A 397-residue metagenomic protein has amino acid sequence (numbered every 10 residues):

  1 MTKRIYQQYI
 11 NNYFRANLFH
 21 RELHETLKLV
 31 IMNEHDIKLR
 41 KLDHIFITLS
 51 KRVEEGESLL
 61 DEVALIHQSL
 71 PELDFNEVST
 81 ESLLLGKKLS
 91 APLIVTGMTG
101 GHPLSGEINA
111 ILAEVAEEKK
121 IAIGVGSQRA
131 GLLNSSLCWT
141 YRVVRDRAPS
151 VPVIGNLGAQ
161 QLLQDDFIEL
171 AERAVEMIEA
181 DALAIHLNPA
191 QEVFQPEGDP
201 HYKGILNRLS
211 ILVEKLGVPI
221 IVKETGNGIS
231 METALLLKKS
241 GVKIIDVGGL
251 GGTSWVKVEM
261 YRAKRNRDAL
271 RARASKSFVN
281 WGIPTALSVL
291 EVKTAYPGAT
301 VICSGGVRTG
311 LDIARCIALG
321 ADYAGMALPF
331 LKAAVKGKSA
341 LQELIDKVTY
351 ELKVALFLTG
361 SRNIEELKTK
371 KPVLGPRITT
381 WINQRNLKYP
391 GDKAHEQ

Functional and structural regions predicted by a protein language model:
L27-L85, L89, V373-Y389, K393-H395: An N-cap/entry alpha-helix motif that binds or orients negatively charged groups
L85-A130, N134: Active-site cofactor/substrate anionic-group-binding motifs, chiefly glycine- and Lys/Arg-rich phosphate-binding loops
T96-G106, N156-D165, K223, I302-C303 (+1 more regions): Active-site mouth loops of central-metabolism enzymes
I121-G158: A gly/proline- and charged-residue-enriched helix-loop-helix capping module
Q161-I302, L311-R315, L319, Y323 (+1 more regions): Alpha/beta enzyme core
L311-I364: Shared catalytic-loop signature of beta/alpha-barrel
